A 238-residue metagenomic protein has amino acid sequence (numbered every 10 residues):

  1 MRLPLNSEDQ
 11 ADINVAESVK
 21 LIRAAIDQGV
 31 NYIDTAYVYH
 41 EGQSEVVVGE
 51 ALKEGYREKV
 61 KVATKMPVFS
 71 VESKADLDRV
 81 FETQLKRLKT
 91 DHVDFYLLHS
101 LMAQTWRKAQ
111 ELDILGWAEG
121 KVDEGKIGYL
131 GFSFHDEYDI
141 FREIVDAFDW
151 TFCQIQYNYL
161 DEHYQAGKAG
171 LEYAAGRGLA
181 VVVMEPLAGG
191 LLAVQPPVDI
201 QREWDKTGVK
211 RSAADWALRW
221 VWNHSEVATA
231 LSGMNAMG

Functional and structural regions predicted by a protein language model:
M1-A16, K65-D76, Q104-R107, I200-R211: Active-site mouth loops of central-metabolism enzymes
M1-V60: N-terminal binding-site loop/beta-alpha segment at the start of enzyme catalytic domains that lines or forms
Q10-A25, E72-K89, H135-V145, A213-W220: Short, acidic/polar
S18, A25, I33, V48 (+9 more regions): Conserved, mostly hydrophobic/aromatic
I26-D27, G49-K59, E82-D91, V122 (+2 more regions): Acidic (Asp/Glu)-rich catalytic clusters
E41, L101-G238: Beta/alpha (TIM)-barrel catalytic core signal, keyed to glycine-rich beta->alpha loops juxtaposed to Asp/Glu that bind
E58-S70, Y96-L101: A short, structured active-site edge motif that brings together acidic residues
L85-W106: Active-site groove signature of glycoside hydrolases
